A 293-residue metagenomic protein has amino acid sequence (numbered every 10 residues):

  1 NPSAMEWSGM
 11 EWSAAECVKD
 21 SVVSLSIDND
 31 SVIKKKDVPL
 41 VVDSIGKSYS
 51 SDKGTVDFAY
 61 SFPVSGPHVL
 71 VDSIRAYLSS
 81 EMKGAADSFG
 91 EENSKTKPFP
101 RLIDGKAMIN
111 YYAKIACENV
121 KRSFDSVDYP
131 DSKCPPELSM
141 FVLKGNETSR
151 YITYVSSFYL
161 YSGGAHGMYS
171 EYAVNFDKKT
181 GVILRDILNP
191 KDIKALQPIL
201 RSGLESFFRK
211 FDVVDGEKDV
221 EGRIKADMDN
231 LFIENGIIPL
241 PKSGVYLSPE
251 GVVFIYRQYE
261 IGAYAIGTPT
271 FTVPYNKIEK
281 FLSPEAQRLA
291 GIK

Functional and structural regions predicted by a protein language model:
V23-T148, Y259, F271, N276-I292: Active-site acidic/histidine clusters and adjacent loop/turn architecture that either coordinate catalytic ions
V64-G66, F158-L160, T180, E260: Beta-strand elements of well-folded, non-transmembrane domains
P136-S139, G167-Y172, L240: Short, surface-exposed coil-to-beta transition loops
S139-G167, V252-Q258: Exposed beta-strand-loop-beta-strand "reactive/processing" segments of non-cytosolic proteins
L143-R150, D177-V182, Y246-E250: A short, structured loop/turn motif at beta-sheet edges
E171-I233: Short helix-loop boundary/capping segments
I233-L289: Short, well-ordered, aromatic-rich surface patches in folded extracellular/luminal domains
